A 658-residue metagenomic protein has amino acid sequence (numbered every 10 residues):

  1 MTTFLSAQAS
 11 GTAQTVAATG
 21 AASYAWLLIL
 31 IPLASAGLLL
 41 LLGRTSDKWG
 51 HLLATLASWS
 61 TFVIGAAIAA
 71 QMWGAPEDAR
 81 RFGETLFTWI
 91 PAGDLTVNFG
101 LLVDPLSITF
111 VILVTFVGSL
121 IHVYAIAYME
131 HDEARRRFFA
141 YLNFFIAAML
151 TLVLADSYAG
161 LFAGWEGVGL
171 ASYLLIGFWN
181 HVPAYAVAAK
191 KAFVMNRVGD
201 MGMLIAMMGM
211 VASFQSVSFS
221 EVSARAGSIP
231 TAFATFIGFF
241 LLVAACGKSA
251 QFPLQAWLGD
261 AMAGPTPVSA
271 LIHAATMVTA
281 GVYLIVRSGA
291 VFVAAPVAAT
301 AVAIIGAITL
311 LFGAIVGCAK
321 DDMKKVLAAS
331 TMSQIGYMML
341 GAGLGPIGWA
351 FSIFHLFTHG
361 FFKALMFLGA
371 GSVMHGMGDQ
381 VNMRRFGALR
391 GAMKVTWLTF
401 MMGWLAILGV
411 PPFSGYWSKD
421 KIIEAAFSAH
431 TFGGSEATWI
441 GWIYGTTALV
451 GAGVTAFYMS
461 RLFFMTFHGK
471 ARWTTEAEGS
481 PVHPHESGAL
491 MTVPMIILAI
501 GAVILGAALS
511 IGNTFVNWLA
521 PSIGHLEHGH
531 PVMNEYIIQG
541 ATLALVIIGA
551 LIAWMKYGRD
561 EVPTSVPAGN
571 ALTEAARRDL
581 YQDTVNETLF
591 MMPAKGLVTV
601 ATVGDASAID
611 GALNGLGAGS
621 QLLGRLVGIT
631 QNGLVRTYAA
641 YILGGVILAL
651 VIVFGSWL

Functional and structural regions predicted by a protein language model:
M1-W26, L41-A140, A212-T231, A256 (+3 more regions): Transmembrane helix-loop-helix hairpins at membrane boundaries of multipass inner-membrane proteins
V16-I31, S46-A54, L95-L113, T151-G164 (+7 more regions): Membrane-entry segments of alpha-helical transmembrane domains in multi-pass membrane proteins
I29-G43, S119-L120, C246, A250 (+1 more regions): N-terminal signal-anchor/start-transfer transmembrane helix
L56-W73, G199-M208, F400-P412, P494-N513 (+2 more regions): Hydrophobic alpha-helical membrane-insertion segments
G65-A66, K363, G453-L462, L545-S565: Hydrophobic alpha-helical membrane-embedded segments
G93-D94, L102, I511-A541, M555-L658: Aromatic-capped, Gly/Pro-kinked transmembrane alpha-helices
S107, I112, L120-L161, L170-V482 (+3 more regions): Hydrophobic transmembrane alpha-helices and their helix-loop junctions in integral membrane proteins
W473, P481-A550: Hard-cation-handling environments
